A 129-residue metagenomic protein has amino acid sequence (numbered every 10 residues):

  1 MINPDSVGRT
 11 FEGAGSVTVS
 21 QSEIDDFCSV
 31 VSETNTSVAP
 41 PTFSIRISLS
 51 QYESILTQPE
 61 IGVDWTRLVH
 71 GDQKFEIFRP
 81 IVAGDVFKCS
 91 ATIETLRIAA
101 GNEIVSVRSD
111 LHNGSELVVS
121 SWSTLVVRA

Functional and structural regions predicted by a protein language model:
M1-D72: Hot-dog-fold acyl-thioester-processing enzymes
I2-N3, I77-A129: HotDog/MaoC-like acyl-thioester-processing domains
